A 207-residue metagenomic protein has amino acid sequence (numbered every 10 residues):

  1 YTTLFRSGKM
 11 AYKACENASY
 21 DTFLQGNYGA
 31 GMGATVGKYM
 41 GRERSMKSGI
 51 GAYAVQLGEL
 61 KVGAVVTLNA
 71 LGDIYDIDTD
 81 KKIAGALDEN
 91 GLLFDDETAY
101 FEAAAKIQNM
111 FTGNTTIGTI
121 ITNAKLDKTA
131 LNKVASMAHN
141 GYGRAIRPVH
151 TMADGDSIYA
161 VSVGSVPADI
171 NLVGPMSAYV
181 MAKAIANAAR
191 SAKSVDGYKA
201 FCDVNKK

Functional and structural regions predicted by a protein language model:
T2-K207: A structural signal for small-residue-enriched, beta-sheet-centric alpha/beta enzyme cores and oligomeric scaffold folds
